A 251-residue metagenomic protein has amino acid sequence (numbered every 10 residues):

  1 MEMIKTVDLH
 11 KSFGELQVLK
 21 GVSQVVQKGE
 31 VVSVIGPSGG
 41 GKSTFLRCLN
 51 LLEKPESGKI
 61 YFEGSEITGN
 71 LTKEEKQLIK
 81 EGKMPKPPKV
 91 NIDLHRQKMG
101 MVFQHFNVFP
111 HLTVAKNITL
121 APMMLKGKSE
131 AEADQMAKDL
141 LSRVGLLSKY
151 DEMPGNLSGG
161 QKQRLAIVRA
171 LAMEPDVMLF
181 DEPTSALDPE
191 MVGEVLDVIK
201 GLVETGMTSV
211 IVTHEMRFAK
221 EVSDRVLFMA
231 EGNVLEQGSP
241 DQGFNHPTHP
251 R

Functional and structural regions predicted by a protein language model:
E2-P240: ABC family nucleotide-binding domain
D241-N245: Short acidic-hydrophobic catalytic motif
H249: ATP phosphate-binding glycine-rich loop
